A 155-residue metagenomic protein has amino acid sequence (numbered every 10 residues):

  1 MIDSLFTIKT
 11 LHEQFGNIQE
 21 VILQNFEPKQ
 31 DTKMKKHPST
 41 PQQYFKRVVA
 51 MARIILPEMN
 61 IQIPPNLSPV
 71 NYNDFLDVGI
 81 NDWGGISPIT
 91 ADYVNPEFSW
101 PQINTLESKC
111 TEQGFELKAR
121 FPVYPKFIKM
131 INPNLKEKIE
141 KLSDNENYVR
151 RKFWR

Functional and structural regions predicted by a protein language model:
I2-R155: Auxiliary Fe-S-binding modules of radical SAM enzymes
